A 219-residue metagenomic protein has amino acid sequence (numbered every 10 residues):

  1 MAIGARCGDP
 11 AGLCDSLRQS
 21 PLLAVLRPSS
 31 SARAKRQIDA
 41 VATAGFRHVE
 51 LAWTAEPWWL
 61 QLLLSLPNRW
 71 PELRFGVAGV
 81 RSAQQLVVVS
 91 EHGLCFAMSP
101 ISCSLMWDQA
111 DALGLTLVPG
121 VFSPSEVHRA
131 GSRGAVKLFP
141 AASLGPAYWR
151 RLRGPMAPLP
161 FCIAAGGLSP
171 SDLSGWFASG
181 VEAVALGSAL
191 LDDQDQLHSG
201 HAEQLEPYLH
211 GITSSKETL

Functional and structural regions predicted by a protein language model:
M1-G93, A112, P170-S171, A178-S179 (+1 more regions): Conserved N-terminal beta1-alpha1 strand-loop-helix module at the mouth
I3-R6, I163, A185: Active-site pocket-lining/capping segments in soluble small-molecule metabolic enzymes
S20, L73, L115, R133-G134 (+1 more regions): A structural micro-motif
R27-S30, V77-A83, S99-S102, P119-P124 (+2 more regions): Glycine-rich beta-to-alpha transition loops that act as phosphate-gripper elements at the mouths of alpha/beta enzyme
S82-H92, P124-R133, Y148, L168-V184: Catalytic cores of alpha/beta
F96-M106, L138-Y148, G180-Q204: Glycine-rich phosphate-binding active-site loops on the catalytic face of alpha/beta enzymes
C103-G134, L138-L144: Histidine/lysine/aspartate-rich catalytic loop segments that bind and position anionic ligands
